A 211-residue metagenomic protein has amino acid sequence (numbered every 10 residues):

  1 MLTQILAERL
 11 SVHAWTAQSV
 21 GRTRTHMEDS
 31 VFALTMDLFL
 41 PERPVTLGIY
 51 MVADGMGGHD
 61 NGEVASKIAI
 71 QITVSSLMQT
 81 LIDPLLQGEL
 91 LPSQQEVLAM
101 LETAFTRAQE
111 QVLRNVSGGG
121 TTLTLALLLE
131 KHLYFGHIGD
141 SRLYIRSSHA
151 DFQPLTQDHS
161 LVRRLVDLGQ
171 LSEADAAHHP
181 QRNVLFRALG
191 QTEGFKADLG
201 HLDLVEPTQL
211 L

Functional and structural regions predicted by a protein language model:
M1-L211: PP2C/PPM-type serine/threonine phosphatase catalytic domain
